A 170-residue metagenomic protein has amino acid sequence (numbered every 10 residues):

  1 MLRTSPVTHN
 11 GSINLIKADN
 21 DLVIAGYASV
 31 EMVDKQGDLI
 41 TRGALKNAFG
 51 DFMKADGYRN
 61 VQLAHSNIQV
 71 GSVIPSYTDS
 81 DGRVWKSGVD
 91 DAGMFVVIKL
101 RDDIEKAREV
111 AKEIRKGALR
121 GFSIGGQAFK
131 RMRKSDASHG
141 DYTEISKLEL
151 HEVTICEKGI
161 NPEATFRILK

Functional and structural regions predicted by a protein language model:
M1-K170: Signature of dsDNA virion morphogenesis modules
